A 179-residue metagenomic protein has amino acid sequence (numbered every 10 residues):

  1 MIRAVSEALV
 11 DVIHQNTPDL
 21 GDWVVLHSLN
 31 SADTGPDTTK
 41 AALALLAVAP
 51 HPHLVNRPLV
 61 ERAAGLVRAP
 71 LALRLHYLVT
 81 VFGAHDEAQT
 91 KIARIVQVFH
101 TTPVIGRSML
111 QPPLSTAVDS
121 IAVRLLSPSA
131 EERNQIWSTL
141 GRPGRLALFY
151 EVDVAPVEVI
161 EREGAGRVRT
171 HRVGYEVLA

Functional and structural regions predicted by a protein language model:
M1-L59, P113-T116: Small/polar-rich, solvent-exposed N-terminal microdomains that initiate assembly or binding
V12-N16, V98-I105: Conserved short hydrophobic interaction patches
S31-D33, R62-V67, E132-L140: Catalytic micro-motifs at enzyme active sites that drive phosphoryl/nucleotidyl and oxygen chemistry
A44-F82: Active-site-adjacent structural patch at catalytic or cofactor/ligand-binding sites
L54-N56, I160-E163: Short conserved micro-motifs at the rims of enzyme active sites and ligand-binding pockets
V67-G83, A93, G144-V154: Oligomerization/assembly interface segments of phage tail-like spikes and tubes
R68-P70, A165-A179: Short, cationic low-complexity segments
T90, H100-D153, V157: Acidic-leaning, charged glycine-interspersed low-complexity segments
